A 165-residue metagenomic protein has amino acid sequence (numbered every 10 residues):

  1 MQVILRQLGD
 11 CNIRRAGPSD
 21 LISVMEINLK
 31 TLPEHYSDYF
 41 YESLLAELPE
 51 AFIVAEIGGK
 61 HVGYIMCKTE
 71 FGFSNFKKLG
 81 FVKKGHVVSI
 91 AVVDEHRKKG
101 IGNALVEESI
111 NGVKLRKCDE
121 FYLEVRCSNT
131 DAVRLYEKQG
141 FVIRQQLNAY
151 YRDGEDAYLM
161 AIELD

Functional and structural regions predicted by a protein language model:
M1-R15: Intrinsic disorder/low-complexity signal
R6-Q7, P18-E95, V106-R116, E163-D165: Acetyl-CoA-dependent GNAT
N12, H86-V88, F121: Conserved Rossmann-like nucleotide-binding pocket used by diverse enzymes that bind dinucleotide cofactors
C67, I143-R144: Short beta-strand "wing" residues that participate in macromolecule-binding interfaces
S89-E107, K114-R116, E120, R126-R134 (+1 more regions): Conserved glycine-rich acetyl-CoA-binding loop
D119-Y122, R126-T130, Q139, Q145 (+1 more regions): C-terminal "cap" of GNAT-fold acetyltransferases
